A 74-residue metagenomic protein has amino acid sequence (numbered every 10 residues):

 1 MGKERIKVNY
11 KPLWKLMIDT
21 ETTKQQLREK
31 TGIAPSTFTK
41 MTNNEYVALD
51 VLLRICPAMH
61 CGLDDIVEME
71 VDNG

Functional and structural regions predicted by a protein language model:
M1-Q26: A short, Lys/Arg-rich alpha-helix, primarily the initiator
I18, E29, P57: Alpha-helical residues within the helix-turn-helix
Q26, T37, V51, D65: Residues in the helix-turn-helix
G32-V47: Recognition helix of helix-turn-helix/homeodomain-like DNA-binding domains that insert into the DNA major groove
N44-P57: Short, basic-rich loop-to-helix N-cap that marks the start of a DNA-contacting helix
H60-G74: Short C-terminal boundary/hinge segments that cap the last helix of small helical domains
